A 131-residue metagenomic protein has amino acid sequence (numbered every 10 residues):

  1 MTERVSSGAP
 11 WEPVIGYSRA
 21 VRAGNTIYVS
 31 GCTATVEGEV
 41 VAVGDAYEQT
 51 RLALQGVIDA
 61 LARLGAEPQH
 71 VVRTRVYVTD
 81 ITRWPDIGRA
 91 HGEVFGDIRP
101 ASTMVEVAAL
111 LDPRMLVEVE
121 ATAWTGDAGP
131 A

Functional and structural regions predicted by a protein language model:
M1-A131: Short, polar/acidic, helix-capping and beta-turn segments at strand->helix junctions that line the mouths
